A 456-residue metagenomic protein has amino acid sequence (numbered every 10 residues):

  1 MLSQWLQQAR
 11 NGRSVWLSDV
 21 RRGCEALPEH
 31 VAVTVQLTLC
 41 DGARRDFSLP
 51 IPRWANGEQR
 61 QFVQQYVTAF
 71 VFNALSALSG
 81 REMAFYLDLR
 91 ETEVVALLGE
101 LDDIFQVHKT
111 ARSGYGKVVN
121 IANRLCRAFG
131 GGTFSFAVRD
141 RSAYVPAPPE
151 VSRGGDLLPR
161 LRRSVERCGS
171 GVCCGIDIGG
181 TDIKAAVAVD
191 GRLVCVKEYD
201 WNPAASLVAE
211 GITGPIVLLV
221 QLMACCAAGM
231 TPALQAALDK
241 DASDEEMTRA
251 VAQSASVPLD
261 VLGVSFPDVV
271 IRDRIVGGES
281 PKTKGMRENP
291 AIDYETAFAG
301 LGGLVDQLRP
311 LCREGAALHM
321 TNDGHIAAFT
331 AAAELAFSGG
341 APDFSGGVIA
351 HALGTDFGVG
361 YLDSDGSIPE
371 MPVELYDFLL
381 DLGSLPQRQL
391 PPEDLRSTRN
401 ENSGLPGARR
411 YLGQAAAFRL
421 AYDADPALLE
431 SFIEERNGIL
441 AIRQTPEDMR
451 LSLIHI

Functional and structural regions predicted by a protein language model:
L2-C40, A77, F337, F344-G347 (+1 more regions): Active-site core segments that coordinate phosphate-bearing ligands/cofactors across diverse enzyme families
A9-P159: N-terminal accessory interaction module
R21-Q61, I178-C226, K282-G285, I368 (+1 more regions): Short glycine-rich, Thr/Ser-proximal phosphate-binding strand/loop in the N-terminal lobe of ATP-dependent enzymes
L37-G42, L87-R90, G179, D190 (+4 more regions): Short loop/turn segments at strand-loop or loop-helix junctions that form parts of catalytic or ligand-binding pockets
R60-V67, A74-L78, V94-V145, E198-V217 (+3 more regions): Glycine-rich phosphate-binding loop and adjoining helix at the ATP-binding site of ATP-dependent phosphoryl-transfer
A84-Y86, C173-D177, L259-G263, H319 (+1 more regions): Short glycine-aspartate micro-motif
L161-V194, A350-D365: Gly/Thr-rich phosphate-binding beta-strand-loop-beta motif of the actin/hexokinase/Hsp70
I454-I456: Conserved small/polar residues in nucleotide/adenosyl-binding loops
